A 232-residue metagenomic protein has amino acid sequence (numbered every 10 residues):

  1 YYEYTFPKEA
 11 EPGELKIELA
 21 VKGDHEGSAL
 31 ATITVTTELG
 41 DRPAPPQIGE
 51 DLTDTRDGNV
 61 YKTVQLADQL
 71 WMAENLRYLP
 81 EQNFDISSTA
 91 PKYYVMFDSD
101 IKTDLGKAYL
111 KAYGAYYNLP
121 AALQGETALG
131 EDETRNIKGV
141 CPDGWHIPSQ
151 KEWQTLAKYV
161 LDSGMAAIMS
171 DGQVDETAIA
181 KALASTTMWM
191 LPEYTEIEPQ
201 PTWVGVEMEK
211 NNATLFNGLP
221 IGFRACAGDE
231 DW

Functional and structural regions predicted by a protein language model:
Y1-Y4: Short strand-edge motifs at loop-to-beta-strand transitions and within beta-strands of extracellular beta-rich domains
F6-E9: Short, flexible loop/turn segments at beta-strand junctions in immunoglobulin-like and fibronectin type III
E11-I17: Exposed beta-strand face motif in extracellular beta-rich ectodomains
P12, K22, A31-I33, A184: Short stretches within intrinsically disordered, low-complexity N-terminal or propeptide regions
A20-D24, W153: Beta-strand-rich extracellular modules
G23-L30, D68: Short, exposed coil/turn segments at beta-strand boundaries within extracellular/luminal domains
A29-G40: C-terminal edge beta-strand
G40-W232: Conserved positions within compact, well-structured domain cores
